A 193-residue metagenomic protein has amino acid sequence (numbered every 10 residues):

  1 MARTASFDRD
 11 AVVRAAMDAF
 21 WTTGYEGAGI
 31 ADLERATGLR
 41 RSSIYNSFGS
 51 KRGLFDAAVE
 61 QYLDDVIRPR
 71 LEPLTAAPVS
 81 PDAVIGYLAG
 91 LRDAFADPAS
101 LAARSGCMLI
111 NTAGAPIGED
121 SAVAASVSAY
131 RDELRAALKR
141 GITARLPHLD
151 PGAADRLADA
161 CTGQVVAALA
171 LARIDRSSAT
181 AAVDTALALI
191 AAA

Functional and structural regions predicted by a protein language model:
D8-M17, L33, A58-Y62, V66 (+1 more regions): Generic hydrophobic, amphipathic alpha-helix propensity
A11, A19-A58: Helix-turn-helix
A15, A19-T22, P69, P73 (+1 more regions): Solvent-exposed, amphipathic alpha-helical segments
K51, A58, Y62-V66, L91 (+3 more regions): Hydrophobic/aromatic residues within well-ordered alpha-helical segments
L71-S105, L157-A158: Hydrophobic alpha-helical connector segments
D82-G86, R104-C107, E119-L146, R156 (+1 more regions): Amphipathic alpha-helical packing segments from all-alpha helical-bundle domains
G90-A94, D132-A144, H148-P151, D155 (+1 more regions): C-terminal peripheral helix-coil segments that are non-catalytic and often amphipathic
A94, P98, G114-E119, A124 (+2 more regions): Amphipathic C-terminal alpha-helical segment
